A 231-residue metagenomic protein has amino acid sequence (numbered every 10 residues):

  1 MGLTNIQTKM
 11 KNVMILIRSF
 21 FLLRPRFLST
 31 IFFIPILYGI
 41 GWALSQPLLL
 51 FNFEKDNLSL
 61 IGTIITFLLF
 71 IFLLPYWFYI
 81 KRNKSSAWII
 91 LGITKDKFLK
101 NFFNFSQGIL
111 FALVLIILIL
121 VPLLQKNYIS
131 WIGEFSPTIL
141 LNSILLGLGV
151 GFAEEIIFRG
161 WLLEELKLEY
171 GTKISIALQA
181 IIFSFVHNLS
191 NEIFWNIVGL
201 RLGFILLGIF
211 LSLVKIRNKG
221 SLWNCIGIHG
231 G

Functional and structural regions predicted by a protein language model:
G2-W88, R217: N-terminal, membrane-interfacial amphipathic/helix-forming hydrophobic leader that caps and precedes the first
L28-F32, F105-I109, L140-L141, K173-L178 (+2 more regions): Hydrophobic alpha-helical transmembrane segments
D56-L58, K97-N101, S136-P137, Y170-I174 (+2 more regions): Membrane-helix interface segments
I64-F72, P137-L145, A153, R201-L206 (+1 more regions): Membrane-embedded alpha-helical segments of multi-pass membrane proteins, especially the transmembrane helices
K126-G133, L189-I197: Membrane-interface helix caps and helix-loop-helix hairpins in membrane proteins
G147, G151, T172-N188, G208: Small-polar-interrupted transmembrane alpha-helices in polytopic inner-membrane proteins
A153-L178, L213-S221: Membrane-interface helix/loop boundary segments of multi-pass membrane proteins
G199-G231: Functionally important transmembrane alpha-helices
